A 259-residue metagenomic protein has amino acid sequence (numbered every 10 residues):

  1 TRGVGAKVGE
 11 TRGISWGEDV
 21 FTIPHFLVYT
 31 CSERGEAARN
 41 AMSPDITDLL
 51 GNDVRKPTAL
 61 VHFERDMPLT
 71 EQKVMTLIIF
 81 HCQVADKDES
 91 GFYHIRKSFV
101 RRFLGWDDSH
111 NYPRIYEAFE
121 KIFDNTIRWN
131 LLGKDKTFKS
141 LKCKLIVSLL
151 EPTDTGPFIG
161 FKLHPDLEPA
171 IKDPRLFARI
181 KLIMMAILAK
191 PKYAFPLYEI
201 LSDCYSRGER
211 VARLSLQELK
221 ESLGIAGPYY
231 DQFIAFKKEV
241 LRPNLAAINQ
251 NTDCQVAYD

Functional and structural regions predicted by a protein language model:
G5, G9-D259: Charged, alpha-helix-forming regions
